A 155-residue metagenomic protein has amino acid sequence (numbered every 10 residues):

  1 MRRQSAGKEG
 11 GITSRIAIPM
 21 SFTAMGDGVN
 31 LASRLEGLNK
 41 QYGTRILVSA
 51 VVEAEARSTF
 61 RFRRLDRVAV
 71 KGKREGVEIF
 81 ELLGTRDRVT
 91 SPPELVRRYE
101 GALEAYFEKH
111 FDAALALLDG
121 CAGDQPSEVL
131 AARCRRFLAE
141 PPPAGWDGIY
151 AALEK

Functional and structural regions predicted by a protein language model:
G7-G10, A32, N39-A113, D119-P143: Cytosolic regulatory/linker segments at or just downstream of nucleotide-handling modules in signal-transduction
T13-N39: Catalytic-core segments of nucleotide cyclases and related cyclic-nucleotide turnover enzymes
I18, P93-Y99, I149-A151: Short intrinsically disordered coil segments
M20, V70, W146: Short clusters of hydrophobic/aromatic residues that line enzyme substrate/ligand-binding pockets
A116-L117, A152: Acidic/proline-rich low-complexity IDRs
P143-K155: Intrinsically disordered, low-complexity, charge-biased linker/tail regions
